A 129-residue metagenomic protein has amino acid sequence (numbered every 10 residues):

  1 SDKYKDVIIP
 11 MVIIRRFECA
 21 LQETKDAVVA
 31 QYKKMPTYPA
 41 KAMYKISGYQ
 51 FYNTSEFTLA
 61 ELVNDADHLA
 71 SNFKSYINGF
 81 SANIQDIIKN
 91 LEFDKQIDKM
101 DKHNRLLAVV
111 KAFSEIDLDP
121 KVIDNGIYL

Functional and structural regions predicted by a protein language model:
S1-L129: Non-catalytic, mostly N-terminal accessory regions of nucleic-acid modification and defense proteins
